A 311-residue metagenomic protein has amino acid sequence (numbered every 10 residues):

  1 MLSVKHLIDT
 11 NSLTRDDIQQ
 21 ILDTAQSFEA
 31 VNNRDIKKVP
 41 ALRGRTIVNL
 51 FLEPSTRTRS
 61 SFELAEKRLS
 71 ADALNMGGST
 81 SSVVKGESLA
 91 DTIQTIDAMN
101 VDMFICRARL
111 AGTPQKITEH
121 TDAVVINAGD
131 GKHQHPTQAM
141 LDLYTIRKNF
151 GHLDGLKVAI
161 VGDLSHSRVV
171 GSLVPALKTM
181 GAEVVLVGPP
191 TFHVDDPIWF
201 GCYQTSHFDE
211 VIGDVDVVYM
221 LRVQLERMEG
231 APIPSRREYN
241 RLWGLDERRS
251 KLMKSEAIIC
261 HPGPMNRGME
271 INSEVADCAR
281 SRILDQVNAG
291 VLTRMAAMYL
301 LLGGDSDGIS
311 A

Functional and structural regions predicted by a protein language model:
M1-L64: Positively charged, low-complexity intrinsically disordered leader regions
I36-R147, R267: Phosphate/diphosphate ligand-binding glycine-rich loop within oxidoreductases
L42-I47, D154-V158, E256: Phosphate-coordination loops involved in phosphoryl transfer and adenosine-cofactor binding
L52-L64, K148-L221: Glycine-rich phosphate/diphosphate-binding loop of Rossmann-like nucleotide-binding domains
A123, G181-E183, L252-I258: A short helix->loop->beta-strand "cap" motif at the edges of active sites that frequently abuts
P197-E274: Rossmann-like adenosine-cofactor binding region
E256-A311: Adenosine-phosphate binding glycine-rich loop
